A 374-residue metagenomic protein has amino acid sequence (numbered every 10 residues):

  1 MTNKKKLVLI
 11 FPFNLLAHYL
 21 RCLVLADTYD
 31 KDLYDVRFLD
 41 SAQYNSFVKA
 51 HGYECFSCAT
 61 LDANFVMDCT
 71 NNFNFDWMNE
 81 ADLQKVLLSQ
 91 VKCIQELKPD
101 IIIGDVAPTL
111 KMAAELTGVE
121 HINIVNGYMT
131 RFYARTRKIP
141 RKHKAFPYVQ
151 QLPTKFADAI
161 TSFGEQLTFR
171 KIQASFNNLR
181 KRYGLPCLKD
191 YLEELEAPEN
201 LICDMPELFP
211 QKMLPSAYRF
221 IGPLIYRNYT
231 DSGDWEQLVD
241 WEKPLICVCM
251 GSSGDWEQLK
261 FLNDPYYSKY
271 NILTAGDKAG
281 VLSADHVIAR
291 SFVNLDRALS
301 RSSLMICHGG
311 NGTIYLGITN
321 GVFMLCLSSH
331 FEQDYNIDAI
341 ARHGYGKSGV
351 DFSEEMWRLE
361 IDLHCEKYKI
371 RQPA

Functional and structural regions predicted by a protein language model:
M1, K189-E193, E236-D240: Short boundary motifs at domain starts and secondary-structure transition points
M1-P153, L273, K278-R297, R301-T319 (+2 more regions): Glycosyltransferase specificity loop/lid
K6-V8, N200, I246: Conserved hydrophobic helix-helix packing surfaces used for dimerization/oligomerization
A26, D204-L304: Donor-nucleotide binding loops and adjacent catalytic segments primarily of GT-B fold Leloir glycosyltransferases
Q84-V86, G104, L179-P186, R227-D231 (+1 more regions): Short gly/ser/thr-rich secondary-structure transition/capping motifs
I94, A114, L192-E193, M213 (+2 more regions): Structural motif
I122-P210, P215-A217: Active-site-proximal region of nucleotide-activated glycan assembly enzymes, centered on histidine/acidic-rich loops
